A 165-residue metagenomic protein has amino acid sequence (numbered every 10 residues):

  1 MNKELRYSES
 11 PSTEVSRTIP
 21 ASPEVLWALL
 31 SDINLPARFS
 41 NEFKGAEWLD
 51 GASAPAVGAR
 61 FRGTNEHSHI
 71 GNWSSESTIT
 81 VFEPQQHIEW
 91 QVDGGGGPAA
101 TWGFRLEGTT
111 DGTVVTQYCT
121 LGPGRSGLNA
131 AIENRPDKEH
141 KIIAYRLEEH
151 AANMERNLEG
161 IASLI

Functional and structural regions predicted by a protein language model:
M1-A52: Hydrophobic ligand-binding cavity/cleft-lining segments
M1-P20, K141, E148-E155, E159 (+1 more regions): Hydrophobic-ligand-binding modules of eukaryotic lipid transfer/binding families
E14-T18, S74-E76, T101-G103, T116-Y118: Well-ordered beta-strand positions in beta-sheet-rich domains
T18, T80-V81, E107: Well-ordered beta-strand positions
I19, N65, C119-L121: Hydrophobic beta-strand positions in extracellular immunoglobulin-like domains
E47-T101, D111, A152-R156, G160-L164: Glycine-rich portal/gate segments that line the openings of hydrophobic small-molecule binding cavities
G94-A152: Beta-strand/loop substructures that line and gate deep hydrophobic ligand-binding cavities in soluble
